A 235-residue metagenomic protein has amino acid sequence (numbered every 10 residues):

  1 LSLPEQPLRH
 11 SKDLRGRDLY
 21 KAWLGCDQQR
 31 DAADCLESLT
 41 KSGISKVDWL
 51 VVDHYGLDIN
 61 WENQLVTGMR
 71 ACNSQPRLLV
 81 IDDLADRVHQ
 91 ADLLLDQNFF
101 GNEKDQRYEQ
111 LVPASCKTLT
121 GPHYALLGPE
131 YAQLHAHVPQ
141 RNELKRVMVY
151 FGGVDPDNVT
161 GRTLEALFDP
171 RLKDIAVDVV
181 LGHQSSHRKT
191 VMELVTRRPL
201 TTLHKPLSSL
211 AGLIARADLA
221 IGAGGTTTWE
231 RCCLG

Functional and structural regions predicted by a protein language model:
L1-S38: Conserved nucleotide-sugar phosphate-binding/catalytic loop shared by glycosyltransferases and other
L36-G56: Short N-terminal targeting/anchoring amphipathic segment
K46, Q90, A215-R216: Alpha-helix C-terminal capping/helix-to-coil transition sites in glycosyltransferase folds
G56-V112: Conserved nucleotide-sugar donor-interacting segment of glycosyltransferase catalytic cores, predominantly GT-B
V88-N158, Q184-K189: A nucleotide-sugar donor-handling region in carbohydrate enzymes
R141-A217: Donor-nucleotide binding loops and adjacent catalytic segments primarily of GT-B fold Leloir glycosyltransferases
A211, T228-L234: Short alpha-helical segment that forms part of, or immediately flanks, the ligand-binding pocket in carbohydrate-active
A215-T226: Acidic donor-binding loop of glycosyltransferase active sites
